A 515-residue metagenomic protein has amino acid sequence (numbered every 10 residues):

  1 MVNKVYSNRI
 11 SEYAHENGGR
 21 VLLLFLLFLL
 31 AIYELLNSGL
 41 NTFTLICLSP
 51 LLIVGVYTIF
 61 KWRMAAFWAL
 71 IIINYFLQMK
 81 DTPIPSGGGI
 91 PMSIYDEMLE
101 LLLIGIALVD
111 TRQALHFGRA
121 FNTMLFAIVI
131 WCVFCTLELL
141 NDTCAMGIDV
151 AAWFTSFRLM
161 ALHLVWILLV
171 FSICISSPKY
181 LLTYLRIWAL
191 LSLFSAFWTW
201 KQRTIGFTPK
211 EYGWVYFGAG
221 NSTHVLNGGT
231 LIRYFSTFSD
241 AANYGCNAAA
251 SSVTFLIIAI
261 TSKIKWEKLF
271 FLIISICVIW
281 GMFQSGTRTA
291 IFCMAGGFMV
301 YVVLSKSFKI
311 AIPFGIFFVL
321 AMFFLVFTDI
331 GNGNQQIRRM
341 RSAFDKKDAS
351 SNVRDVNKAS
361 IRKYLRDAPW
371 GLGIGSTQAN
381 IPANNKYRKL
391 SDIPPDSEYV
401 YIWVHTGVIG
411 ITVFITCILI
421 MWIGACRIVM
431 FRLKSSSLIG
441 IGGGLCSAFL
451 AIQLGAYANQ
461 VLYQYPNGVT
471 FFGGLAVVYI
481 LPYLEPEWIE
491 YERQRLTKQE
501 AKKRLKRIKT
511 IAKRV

Functional and structural regions predicted by a protein language model:
N17, L26-L30, L52, V129-L139 (+6 more regions): Alpha-helical transmembrane segments of multi-pass inner-membrane proteins
I32, V253, I420, G443-K506: Transmembrane alpha-helices of multi-pass inner-membrane enzymes
L48-K61, L99-R112, S251-S262, I409-R432: Hydrophobic, aromatic-rich transmembrane alpha-helices and their immediate juxtamembrane boundary segments
Y57-V165, I452, V515: N-terminal hydrophobic segments of proteins, predominantly signal-anchor/transmembrane helices of inner/organellar
P85-G88, G331-T406, I428-R432: Long extracytoplasmic/lumenal interhelical loops at the membrane interface of multi-pass membrane proteins
F197, R203-F207, M282-S285, V302-D345 (+3 more regions): A membrane-periplasm/extracellular boundary helix in multi-pass inner-membrane enzymes that assemble envelope glycans
S236, D240-A242, V278-G281, P369 (+2 more regions): A conserved mid-to-late transmembrane alpha helix and its immediate loop/hinge that forms the functional core
K268-F270, A295, M299-V302, I312 (+1 more regions): Hydrophobic transmembrane alpha-helices and their immediate junctions
